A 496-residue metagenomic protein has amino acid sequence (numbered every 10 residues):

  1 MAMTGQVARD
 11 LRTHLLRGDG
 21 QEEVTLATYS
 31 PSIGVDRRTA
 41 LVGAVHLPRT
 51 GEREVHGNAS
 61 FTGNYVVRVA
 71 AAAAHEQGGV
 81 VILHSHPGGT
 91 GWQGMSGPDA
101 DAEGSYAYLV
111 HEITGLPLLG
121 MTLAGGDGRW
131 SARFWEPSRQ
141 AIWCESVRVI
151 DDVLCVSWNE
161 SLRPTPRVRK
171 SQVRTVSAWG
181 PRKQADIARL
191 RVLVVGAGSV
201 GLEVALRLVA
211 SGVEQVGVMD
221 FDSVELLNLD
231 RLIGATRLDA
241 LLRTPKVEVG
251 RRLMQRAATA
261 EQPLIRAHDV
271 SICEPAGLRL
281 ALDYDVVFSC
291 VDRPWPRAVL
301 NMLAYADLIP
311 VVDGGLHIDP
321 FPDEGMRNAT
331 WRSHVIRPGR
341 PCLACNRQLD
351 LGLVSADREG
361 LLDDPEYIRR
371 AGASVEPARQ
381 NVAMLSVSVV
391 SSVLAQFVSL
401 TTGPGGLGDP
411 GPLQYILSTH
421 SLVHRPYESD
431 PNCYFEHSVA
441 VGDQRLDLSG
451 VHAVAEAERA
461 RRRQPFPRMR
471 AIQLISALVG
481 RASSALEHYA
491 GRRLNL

Functional and structural regions predicted by a protein language model:
M1-V81, P87-S157: Conserved beta-strand-loop surface patch within small alpha/beta domains used for substrate/adaptor or ligand engagement
S85, S289-V291, G314: Short, well-ordered coil/turn residues at beta-beta hairpins and beta-strand->alpha-helix junctions within
W158-S177, L400-L496: Phosphate-binding loop/pocket of nucleotide- and phosphate-handling active sites
W179-E225: Glycine-rich adenosine-cofactor-binding loop
Q215-A260: Glycine-rich phosphate-binding loop and adjoining beta1-alpha1-beta2 segment of Rossmann-like nucleotide-binding folds
V247-V286, C290-R297: A structured beta-alpha segment of the ubiquitous adenosine-cofactor-binding alpha/beta core
W295-G339: Rossmann-fold NAD(P)-binding glycine/threonine-rich loop
P322-P412: Adenosine-phosphate binding glycine-rich loop
